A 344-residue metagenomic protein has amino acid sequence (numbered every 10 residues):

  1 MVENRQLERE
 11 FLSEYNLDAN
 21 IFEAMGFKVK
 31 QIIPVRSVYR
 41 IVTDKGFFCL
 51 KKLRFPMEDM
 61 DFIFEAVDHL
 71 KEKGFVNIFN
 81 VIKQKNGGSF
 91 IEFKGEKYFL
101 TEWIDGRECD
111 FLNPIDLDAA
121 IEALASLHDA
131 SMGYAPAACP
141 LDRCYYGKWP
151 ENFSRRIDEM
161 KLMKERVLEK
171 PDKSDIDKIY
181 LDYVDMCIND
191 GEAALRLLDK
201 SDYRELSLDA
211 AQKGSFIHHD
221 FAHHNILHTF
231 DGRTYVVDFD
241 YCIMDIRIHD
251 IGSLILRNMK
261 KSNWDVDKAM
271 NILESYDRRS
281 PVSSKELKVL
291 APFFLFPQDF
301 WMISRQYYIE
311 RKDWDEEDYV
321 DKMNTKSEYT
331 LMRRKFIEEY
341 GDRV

Functional and structural regions predicted by a protein language model:
M1-F27: Juxta-kinase regulatory segment immediately upstream of eukaryotic protein kinase catalytic domains
R5, K161, F300-V344: ATP/Mg2+ or Mg2+-diphosphate-binding catalytic cores that bind nucleotide phosphates or diphosphates via glycine-rich
Q31, K51-R54, C109, C139-F216 (+1 more regions): ATP-dependent phospho-/nucleotidyl transfer catalytic cores
S37-V42, V81, R196-R247: Active-site acidic catalytic loop and adjacent metal/ATP-binding pocket of ATP-dependent phosphoryl transfer enzymes
G46-C139: ATP-binding pocket architecture of kinase catalytic cores
Y98-F111, L162-K170, L254, F296-D315: A glycine-centered beta->alpha junction motif in the catalytic cores of kinase/phosphotransferase enzymes
I248-P281, F294-W314: Active-site activation/catalytic loop segments of kinase-like enzymes and analogous catalytic loops in related
